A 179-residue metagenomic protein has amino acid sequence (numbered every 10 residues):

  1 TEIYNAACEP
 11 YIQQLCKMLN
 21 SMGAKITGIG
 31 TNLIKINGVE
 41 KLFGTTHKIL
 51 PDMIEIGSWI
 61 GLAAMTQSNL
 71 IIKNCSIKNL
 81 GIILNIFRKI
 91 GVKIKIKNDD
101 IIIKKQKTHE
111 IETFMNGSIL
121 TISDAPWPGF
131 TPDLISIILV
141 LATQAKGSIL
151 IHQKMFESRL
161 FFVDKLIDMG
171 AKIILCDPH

Functional and structural regions predicted by a protein language model:
T1-H179: Short, structured segments at the rim of ligand-binding sites
